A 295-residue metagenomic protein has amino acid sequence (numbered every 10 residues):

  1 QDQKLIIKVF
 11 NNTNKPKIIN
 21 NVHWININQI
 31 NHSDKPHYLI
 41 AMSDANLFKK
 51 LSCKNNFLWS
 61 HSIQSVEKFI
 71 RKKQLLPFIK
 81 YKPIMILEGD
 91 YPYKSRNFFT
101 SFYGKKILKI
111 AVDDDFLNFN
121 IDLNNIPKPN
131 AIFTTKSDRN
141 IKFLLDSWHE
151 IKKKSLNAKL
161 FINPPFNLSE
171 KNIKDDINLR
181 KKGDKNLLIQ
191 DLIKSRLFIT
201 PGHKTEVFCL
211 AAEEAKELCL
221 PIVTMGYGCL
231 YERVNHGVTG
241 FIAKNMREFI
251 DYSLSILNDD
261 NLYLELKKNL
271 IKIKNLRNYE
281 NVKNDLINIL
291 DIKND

Functional and structural regions predicted by a protein language model:
N11-K82, Y91: Extended catalytic core of nucleotide-activated donor transferases of GT-like folds
E67-F69, Y81-K105, L117: A short, active-site helix/loop in glycosyltransferases that binds the activated sugar's phosphate group
Y91-P92, I107-N118, F166-L168: Short beta-strand->alpha-helix junction loop in the catalytic core of nucleotide-activated group-transfer enzymes
D114, L123-K185: Conserved catalytic-core segment of nucleotide-activated headgroup transferases in glycan assembly
I189, A212-E217, Y231-E232: Short alpha-helical segment that forms part of, or immediately flanks, the ligand-binding pocket in carbohydrate-active
I193-V207, L220: Acidic donor-binding loop of glycosyltransferase active sites
Y227-G237, F241-I242: Short acidic/histidine- and often glycine-rich active-site loop of Leloir-type glycosyltransferases that engages
K244, N261-D291: A charged, aromatic-enriched C-terminal amphipathic alpha-helix characteristic of glycosyltransferases across folds
